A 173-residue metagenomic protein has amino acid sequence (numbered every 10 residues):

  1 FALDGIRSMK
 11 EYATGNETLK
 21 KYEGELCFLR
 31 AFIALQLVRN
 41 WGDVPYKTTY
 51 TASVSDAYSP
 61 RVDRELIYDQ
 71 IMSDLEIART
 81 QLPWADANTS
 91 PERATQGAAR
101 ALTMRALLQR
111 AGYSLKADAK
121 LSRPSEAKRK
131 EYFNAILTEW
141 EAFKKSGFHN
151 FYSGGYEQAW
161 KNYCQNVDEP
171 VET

Functional and structural regions predicted by a protein language model:
F1-W41, S55-Q70, D74-P91: Conserved, well-structured interaction surfaces
I33, T48, A106-L108: Hydrophobic side chains in beta-strands
W41-K47: Short, flexible active-site-proximal loops enriched in glycine and acidic residues
V44, Y68, M72, E76-T80 (+1 more regions): An aromatic- and glycine-enriched ligand-binding surface/loop that stacks and positions planar moieties
Y50-V54, E141: Short edge-strand/loop segments of extracellular domains
